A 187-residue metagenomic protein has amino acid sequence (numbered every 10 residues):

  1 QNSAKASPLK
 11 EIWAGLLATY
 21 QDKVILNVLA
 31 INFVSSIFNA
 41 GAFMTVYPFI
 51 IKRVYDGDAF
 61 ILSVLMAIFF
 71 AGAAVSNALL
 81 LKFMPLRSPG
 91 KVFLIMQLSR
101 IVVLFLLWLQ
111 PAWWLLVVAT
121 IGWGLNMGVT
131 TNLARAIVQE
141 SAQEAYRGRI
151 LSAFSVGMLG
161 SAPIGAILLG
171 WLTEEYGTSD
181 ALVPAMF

Functional and structural regions predicted by a protein language model:
N2-A30: Juxtamembrane intracellular "pre-TM" segments in multi-pass secondary transporters
S3-S7, A42, V129, S141: Residue-level detector of secondary-structure boundary/capping sites
A4, N39, L94-Q97: A generic short alpha-helical patch detector that favors 3-5-residue windows in or near N-terminal regions
W13, Y20, Y47-F187: C-terminal transmembrane bundle of multi-pass solute transporters/carriers
Y20-V24, F38, A42, D56: Residues in soluble alpha-helical coiled-coils and helical-bundle/repeat scaffolds
V28-N32, I37-I50, P163: Short helix-kink/termination motifs in transmembrane helices of multi-pass secondary transporters
